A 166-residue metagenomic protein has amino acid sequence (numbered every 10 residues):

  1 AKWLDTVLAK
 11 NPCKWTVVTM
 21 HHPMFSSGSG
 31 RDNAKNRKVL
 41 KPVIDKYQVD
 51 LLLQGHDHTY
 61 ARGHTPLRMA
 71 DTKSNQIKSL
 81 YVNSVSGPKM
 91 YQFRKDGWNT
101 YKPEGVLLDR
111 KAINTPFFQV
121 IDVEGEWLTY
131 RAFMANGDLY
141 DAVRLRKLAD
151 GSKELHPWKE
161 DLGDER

Functional and structural regions predicted by a protein language model:
A1-V18, M24-S29, K38, P42-L51 (+1 more regions): Metal-dependent phosphoesterase/phosphodiesterase active-site architecture
D32-N33: Replace "Gram-negative outer membrane beta-barrel proteins" with "bacterial and organellar outer membrane beta-barrel
